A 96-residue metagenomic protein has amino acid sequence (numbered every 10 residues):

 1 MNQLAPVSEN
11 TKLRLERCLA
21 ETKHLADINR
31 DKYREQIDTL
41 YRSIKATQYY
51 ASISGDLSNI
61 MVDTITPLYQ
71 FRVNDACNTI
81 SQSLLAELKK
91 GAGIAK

Functional and structural regions predicted by a protein language model:
N2, P6-E9, L13-E16, A20-K96: Surface-exposed, polar/charged faces of alpha-helical domains in mature secreted/periplasmic/lumenal proteins
